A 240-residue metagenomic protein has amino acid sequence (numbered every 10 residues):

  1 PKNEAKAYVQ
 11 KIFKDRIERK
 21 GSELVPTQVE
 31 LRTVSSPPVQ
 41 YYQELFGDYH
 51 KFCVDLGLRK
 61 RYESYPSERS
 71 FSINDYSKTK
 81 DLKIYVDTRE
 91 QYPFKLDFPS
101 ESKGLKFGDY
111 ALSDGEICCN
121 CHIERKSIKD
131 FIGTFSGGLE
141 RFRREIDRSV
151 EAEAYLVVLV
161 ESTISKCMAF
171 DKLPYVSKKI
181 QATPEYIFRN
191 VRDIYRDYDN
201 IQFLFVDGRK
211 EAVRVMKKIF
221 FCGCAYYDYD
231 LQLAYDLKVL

Functional and structural regions predicted by a protein language model:
P1-S67: Functional cation/ligand-contacting sites centered on basic and imidazole/sulfhydryl donors
R61-C119, D130-L139, R143-L240: Non-catalytic C-terminal interaction segments of nucleic acid-processing enzymes
N120-E124: Short hydrophobic-acidic sequence motifs that mark active-site Asp/Glu residues
